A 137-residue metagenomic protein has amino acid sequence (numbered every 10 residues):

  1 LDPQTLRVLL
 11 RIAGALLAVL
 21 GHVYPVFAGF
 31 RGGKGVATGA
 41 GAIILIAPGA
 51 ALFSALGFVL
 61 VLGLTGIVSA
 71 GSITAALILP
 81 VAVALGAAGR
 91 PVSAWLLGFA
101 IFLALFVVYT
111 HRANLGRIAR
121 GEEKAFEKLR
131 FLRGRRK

Functional and structural regions predicted by a protein language model:
L1, V23-A37, G63-T74, T110-K137: Interhelical loop and helix-boundary elements at the membrane-water interface of polytopic inner-membrane proteins
L1-A13, I44-A51, L85-G98: Helix-coil boundary and interhelical linker segments in multi-pass alpha-helical membrane proteins
R11-A15, S69-S72: Hydrophobic/aromatic positions within or immediately flanking transmembrane alpha-helices of multi-pass small-molecule
A13-F27: Short, hydrophobic/aliphatic alpha-helical segments
L17, G35-T65, L77-A88: Interfacial segments of multi-pass membrane proteins
A18-H22, F58-L62, V83, A100-T110: Alpha-helical transmembrane segments of multi-pass membrane proteins
L52-S54, V68-A76, P91-L103: Loop-to-transmembrane alpha-helix initiation sites
